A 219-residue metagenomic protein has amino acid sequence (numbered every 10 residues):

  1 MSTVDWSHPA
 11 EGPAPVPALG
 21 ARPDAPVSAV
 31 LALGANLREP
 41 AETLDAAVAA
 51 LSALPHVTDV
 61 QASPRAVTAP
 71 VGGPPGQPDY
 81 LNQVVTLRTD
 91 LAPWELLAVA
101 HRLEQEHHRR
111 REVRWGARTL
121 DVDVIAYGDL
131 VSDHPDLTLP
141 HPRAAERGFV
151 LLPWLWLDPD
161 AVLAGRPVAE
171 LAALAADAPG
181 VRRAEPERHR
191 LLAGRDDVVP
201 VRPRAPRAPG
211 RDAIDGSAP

Functional and structural regions predicted by a protein language model:
S2-D45, H56-V57: Extended accessory regions or peripheral subdomains of proteins
S2-P13, R65, V71-Y80, L91-P219: Flexible, gly/pro- and Lys/Arg-enriched active-site loops
A32, T86-D90, Y127: Short hydrophobic/aromatic beta-strand micro-patches that form the beta-sheet surface supporting nucleotide- or nucleic
A35-A50, R109-R110, G116, D197: Charged, low-complexity, helix/coiled-coil-prone segments
N36, A62, P153: Residue-level signal for inorganic ion chemistry
A46, A50-A92: Short, surface-exposed acidic-centric catalytic microdomains
